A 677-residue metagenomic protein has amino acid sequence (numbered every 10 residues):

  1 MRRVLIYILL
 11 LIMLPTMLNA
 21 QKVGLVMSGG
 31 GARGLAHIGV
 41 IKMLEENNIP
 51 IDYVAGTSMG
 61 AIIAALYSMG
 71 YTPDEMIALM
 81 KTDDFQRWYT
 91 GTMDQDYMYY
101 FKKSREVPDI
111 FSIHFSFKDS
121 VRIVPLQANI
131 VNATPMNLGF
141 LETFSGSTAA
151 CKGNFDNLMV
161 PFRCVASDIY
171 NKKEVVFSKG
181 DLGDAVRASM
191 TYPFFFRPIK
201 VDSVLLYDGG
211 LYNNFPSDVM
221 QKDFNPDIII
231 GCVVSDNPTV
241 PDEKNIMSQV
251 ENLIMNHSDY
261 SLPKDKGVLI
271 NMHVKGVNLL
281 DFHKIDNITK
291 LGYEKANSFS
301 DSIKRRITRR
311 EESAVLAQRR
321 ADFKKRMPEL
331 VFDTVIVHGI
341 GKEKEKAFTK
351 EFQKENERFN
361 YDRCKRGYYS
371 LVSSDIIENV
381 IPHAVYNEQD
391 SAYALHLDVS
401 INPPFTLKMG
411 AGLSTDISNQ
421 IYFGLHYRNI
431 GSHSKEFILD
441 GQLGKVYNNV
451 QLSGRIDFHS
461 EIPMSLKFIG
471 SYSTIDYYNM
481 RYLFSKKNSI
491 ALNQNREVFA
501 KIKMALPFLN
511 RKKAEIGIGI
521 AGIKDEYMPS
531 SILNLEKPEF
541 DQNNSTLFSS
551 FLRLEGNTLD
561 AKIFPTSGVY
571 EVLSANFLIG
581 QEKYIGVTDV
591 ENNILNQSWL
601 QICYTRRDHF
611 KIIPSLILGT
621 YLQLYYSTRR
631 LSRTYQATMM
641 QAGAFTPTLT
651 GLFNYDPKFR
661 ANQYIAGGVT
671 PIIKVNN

Functional and structural regions predicted by a protein language model:
V4-M17: Sec-dependent N-terminal signal peptides
N19-T57, A65-Y369, S373-V380, A384-Y386 (+2 more regions): Patatin-like phospholipase
A36, G209-N213, V250-E251, K445-V446 (+3 more regions): Short, glycine/acidic-rich beta->alpha junctions
A166-D168, M272, V337-G341, A384 (+7 more regions): Flexible glycine-/small-residue-rich
R309-Q318, G519-A521, V572-L573, Q623-Y625: A glycine-rich phosphate-binding loop feature that marks nucleotide/adenosyl-phosphate handling sites
D362, G367, S373, N379-L559 (+3 more regions): Gram-negative/organellar outer-membrane beta-barrel architecture
P538, L547-N676: C-terminal outer-membrane beta-barrel translocator/porin domains of Gram-negative envelope proteins and their
